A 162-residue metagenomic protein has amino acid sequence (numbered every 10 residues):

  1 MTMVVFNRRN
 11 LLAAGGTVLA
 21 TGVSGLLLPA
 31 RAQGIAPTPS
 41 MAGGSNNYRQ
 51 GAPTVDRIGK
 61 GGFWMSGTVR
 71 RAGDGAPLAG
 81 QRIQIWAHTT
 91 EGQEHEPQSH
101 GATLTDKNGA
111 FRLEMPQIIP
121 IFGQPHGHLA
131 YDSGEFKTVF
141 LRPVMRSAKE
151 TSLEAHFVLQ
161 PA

Functional and structural regions predicted by a protein language model:
M1-G22: N-terminal secretory signal peptides and thylakoid transit peptides that target proteins across membranes
L28-R31: Sec/Tat signal peptide C-region and signal peptidase I cleavage site
G34-A162: Beta-strand-dominated extracellular/periplasmic modules and repeats in secreted or surface-exposed proteins
